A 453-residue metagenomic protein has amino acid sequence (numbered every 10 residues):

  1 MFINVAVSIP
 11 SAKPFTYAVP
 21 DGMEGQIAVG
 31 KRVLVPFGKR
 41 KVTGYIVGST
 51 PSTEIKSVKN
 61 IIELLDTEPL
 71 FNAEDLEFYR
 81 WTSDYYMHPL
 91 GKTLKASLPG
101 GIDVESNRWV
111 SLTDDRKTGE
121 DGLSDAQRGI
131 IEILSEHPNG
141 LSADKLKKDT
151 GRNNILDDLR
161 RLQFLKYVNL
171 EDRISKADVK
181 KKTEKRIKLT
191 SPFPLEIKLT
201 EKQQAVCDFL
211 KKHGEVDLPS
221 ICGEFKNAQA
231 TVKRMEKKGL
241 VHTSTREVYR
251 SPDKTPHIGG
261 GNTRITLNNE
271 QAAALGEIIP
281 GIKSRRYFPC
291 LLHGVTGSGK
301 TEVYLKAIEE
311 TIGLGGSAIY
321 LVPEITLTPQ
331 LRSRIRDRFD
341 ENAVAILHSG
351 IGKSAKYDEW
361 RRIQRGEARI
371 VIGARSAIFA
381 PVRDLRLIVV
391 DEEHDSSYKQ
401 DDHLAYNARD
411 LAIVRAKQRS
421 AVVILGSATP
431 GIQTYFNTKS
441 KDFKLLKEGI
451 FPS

Functional and structural regions predicted by a protein language model:
M1-T429, T434-S453: Accessory, non-ATPase domains that flank or precede helicase/AAA+ motor cores in DNA-metabolism machines
